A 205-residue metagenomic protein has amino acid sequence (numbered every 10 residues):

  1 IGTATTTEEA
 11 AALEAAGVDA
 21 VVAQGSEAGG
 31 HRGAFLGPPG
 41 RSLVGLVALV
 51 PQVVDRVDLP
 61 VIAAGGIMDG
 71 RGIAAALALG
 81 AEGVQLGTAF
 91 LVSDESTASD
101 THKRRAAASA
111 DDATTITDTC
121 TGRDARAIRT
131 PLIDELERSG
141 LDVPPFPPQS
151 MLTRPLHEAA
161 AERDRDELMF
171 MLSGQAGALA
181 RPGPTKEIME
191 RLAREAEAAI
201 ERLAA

Functional and structural regions predicted by a protein language model:
I1-A12, I67: Active-site glycine- and acidic-residue-rich loops that bind and position anionic ligands or nucleotide-like cofactors
I1-T3, Q24, I62-A64: A cross-family glycoside hydrolase active-site/sugar-binding cleft signature
T5-T6, G25-E27, A89: Short, ordered loop/turn segments at secondary-structure junctions
T7-A10, V18, V50, I73: Generic hydrophobic/aromatic pocket-lining and core-packing "Φ" positions
A10-S26: A structural preference for short, pocket-lining loop segments at secondary-structure junctions
H31-I62, I67-A205: Conserved active-site-proximal phosphate/metal-binding subdomains
